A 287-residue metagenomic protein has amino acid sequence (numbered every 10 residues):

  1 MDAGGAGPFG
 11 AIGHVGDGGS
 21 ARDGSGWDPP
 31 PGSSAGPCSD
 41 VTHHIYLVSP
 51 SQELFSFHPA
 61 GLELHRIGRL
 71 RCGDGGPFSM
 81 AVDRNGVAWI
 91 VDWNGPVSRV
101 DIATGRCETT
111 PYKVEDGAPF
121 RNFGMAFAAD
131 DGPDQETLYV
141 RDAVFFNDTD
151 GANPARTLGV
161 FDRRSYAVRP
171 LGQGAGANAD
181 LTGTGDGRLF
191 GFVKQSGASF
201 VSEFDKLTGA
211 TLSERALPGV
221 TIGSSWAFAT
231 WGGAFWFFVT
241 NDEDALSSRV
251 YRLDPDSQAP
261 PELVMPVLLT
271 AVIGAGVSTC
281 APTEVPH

Functional and structural regions predicted by a protein language model:
M1-C38, P286-H287: Ser/Thr-rich, Pro/Gly/Ala-heavy low-complexity intrinsically disordered linkers and tails of secreted extracellular
A35-P37, D74-N85, D116-D130, Q173-D186 (+2 more regions): Repeated scaffold domains used in trafficking and secretory/extracellular systems, primarily beta-propellers
A35-R66: An edge-strand/N-cap motif at the start of beta-rich repeat modules
H44-V48, G86-V91, P133-R141, R188-F192 (+2 more regions): Conserved beta-propeller blade signature
S51-S56, G95-D101, F146-V160, G197-E203 (+1 more regions): Structural motif
P59-L62, D101-G105, F161-Y166, D205-G209 (+1 more regions): Short loop/turn segments that connect beta-strands within beta-propeller blades
E63-C72, R106-D116, S165-Q173, A210-G219 (+1 more regions): A short beta-strand motif characteristic of beta-propeller blades
S247-H287: Blade-level signature of beta-propeller repeat domains, shared across WD40, Kelch, NHL, RCC1 and BNR/Asp-box propellers
